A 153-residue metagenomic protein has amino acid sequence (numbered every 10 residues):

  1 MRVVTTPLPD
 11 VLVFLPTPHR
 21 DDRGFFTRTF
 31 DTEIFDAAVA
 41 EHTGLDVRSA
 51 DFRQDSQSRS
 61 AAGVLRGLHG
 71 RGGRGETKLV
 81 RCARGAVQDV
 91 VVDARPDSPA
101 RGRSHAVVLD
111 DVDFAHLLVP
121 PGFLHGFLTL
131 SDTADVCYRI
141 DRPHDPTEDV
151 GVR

Functional and structural regions predicted by a protein language model:
M1-V112, S131-T133, I140-R153: Non-catalytic, conserved peripheral segments adjacent to functional cores
G85, F123-L124: Short, charged beta-turn/beta-strand-edge "cap" motif at the junction between a beta-strand and an adjacent loop
V90, L117, H125-L130: Short beta-strand His + acidic residue motifs that chelate non-heme Fe in jelly-roll/DSBH and cupin folds
D113-A115, F123, A134: Surface-exposed loop/turn positions
